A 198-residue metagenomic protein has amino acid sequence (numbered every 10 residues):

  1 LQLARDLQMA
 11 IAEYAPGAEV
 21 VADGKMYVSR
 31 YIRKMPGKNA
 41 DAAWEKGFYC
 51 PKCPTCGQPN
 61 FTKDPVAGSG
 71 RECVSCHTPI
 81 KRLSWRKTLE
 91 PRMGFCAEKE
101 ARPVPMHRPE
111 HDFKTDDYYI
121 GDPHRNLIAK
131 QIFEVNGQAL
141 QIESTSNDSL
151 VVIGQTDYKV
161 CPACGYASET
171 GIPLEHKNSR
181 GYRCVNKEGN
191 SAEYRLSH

Functional and structural regions predicted by a protein language model:
L1-H198: Extended Lys/Arg-rich polyanion-binding regions
